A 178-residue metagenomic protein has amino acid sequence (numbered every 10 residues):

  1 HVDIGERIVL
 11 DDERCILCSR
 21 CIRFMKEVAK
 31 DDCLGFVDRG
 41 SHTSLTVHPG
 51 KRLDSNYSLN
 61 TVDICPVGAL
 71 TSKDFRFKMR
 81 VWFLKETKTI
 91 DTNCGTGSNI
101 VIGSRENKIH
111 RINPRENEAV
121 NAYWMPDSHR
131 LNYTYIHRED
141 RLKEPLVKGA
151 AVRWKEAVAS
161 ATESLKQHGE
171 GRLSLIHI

Functional and structural regions predicted by a protein language model:
H1-T92, T96-I100, K108: Fe-S ferredoxin-like electron-transfer domains and their immediately adjacent linker/connector regions across
R76, E170-L173: Conserved phosphate-binding elements of NTP-dependent enzyme cores
G103-G171: Cofactor-/ligand-binding subdomain signature composed of acidic, glycine-rich, tryptophan-containing flexible loops
I176-I178: Conserved small/polar residues in nucleotide/adenosyl-binding loops
